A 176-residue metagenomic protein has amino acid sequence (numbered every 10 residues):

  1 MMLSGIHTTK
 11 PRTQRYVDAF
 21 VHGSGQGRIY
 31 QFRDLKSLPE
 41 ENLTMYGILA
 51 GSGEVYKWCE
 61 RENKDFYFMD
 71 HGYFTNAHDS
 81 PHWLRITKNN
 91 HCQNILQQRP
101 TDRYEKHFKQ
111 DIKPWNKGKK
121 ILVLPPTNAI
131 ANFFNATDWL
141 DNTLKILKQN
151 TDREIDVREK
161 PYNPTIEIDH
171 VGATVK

Functional and structural regions predicted by a protein language model:
M1-Y46, A129-I130, T151, N163: N-terminal pre-catalytic "stem/leader" segment of glycosyltransferase-like enzymes
I6-K10, W139-V175: Catalytic donor nucleotide-activated moiety binding site of glycosyltransferases and closely related
R12-V17, G53-K57, A77-P81, N132-A136 (+1 more regions): A short acidic (Asp/Glu
R15, G25-D79: Extended catalytic core of nucleotide-activated donor transferases of GT-like folds
L38-N42, E62-K64, G118, D152 (+1 more regions): Short, well-ordered alpha-helix to beta-strand connector turns
T44-I48, M69-D70, L124-P126, V157-K160 (+1 more regions): Short His-Asn-centered micro-motif
Y56-E60, K109-K117, I146-Q149: Short amphipathic alpha-helices and their capping/turn segments at secondary-structure boundaries
D65-A136: A nucleotide-sugar donor-handling region in carbohydrate enzymes
